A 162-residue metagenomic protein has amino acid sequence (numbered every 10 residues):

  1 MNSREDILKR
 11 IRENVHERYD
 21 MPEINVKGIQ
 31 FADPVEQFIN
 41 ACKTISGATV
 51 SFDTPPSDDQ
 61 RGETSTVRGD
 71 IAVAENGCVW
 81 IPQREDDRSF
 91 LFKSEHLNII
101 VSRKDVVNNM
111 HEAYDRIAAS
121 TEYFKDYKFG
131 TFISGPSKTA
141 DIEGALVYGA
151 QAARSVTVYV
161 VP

Functional and structural regions predicted by a protein language model:
M1-P162: The feature marks the mature, well-folded catalytic cores of soluble enzymes
